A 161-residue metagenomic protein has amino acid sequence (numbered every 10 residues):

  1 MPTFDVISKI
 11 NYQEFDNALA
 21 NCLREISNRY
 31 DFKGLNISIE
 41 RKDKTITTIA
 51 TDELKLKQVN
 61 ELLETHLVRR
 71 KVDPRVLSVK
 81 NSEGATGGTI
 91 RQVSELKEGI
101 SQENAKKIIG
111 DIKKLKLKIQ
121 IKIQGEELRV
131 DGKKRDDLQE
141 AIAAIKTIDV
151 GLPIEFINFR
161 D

Functional and structural regions predicted by a protein language model:
M1-Q13, N17-I108, K114-K116, Q120-K122 (+2 more regions): N-terminal intrinsically disordered, cationic/polar leader segments that include organellar targeting peptides
